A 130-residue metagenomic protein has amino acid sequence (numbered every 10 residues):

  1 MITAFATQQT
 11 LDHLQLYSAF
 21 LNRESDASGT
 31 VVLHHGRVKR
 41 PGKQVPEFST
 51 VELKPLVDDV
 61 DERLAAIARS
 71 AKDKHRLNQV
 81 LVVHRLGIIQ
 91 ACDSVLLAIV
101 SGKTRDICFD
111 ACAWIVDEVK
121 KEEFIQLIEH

Functional and structural regions predicted by a protein language model:
M1-S94, S101-H130: N-terminal, polar/charged subdomain of small-to-medium soluble alpha/beta proteins
